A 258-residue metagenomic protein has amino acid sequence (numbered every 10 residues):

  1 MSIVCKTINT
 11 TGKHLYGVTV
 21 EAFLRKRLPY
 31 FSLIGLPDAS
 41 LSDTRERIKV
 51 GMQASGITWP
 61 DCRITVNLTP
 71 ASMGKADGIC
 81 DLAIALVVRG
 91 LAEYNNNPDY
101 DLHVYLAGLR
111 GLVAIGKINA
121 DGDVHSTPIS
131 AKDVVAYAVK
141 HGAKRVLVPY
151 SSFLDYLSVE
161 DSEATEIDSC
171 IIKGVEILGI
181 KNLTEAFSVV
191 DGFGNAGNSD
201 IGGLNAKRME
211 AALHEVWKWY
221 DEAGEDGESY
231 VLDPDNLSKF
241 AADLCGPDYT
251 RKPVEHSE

Functional and structural regions predicted by a protein language model:
M1-E258: Peripheral, non-AAA+ core regions of ATP-driven protein-machinery
